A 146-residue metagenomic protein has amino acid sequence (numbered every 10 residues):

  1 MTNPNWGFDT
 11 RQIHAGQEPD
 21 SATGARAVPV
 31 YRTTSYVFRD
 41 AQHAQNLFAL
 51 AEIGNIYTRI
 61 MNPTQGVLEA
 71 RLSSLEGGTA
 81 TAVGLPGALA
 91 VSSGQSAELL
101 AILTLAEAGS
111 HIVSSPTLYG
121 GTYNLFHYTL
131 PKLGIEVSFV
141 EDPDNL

Functional and structural regions predicted by a protein language model:
T2-N62, A70-R71: N-terminal "arm"/small-domain region of PLP-dependent enzymes with the aminotransferase-like
R39-D40, S93, D142: Alpha-helix N-cap recognition
Y57-T58, A90-V91, S115-P116, S138: Glycine- and other small-residue-rich loops at beta-strand/loop junctions that grip anionic moieties
A82-S110, Y119-F126: Conserved beta-loop-alpha segment that forms the PLP phosphate-binding cup at the N-terminus of a helix
T117-L118, D142: Short, ordered loop/turn segments at secondary-structure junctions
N124-L146: PLP-dependent aminotransferase-class I/II
